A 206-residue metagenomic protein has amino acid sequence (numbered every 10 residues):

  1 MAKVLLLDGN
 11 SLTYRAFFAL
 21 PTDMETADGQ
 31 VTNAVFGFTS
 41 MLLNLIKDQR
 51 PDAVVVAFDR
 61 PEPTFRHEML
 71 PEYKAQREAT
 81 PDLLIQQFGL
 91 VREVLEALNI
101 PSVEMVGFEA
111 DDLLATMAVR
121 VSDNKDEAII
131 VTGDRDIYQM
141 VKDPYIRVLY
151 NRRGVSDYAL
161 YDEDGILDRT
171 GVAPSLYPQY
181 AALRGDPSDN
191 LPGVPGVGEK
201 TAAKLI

Functional and structural regions predicted by a protein language model:
M1-V55, D59, P63-E72: Non-catalytic, usually N-terminal nucleic-acid engagement modules in DNA/RNA processing proteins
A2, T22-E25, A75-I206: Extended two-metal-dependent nuclease catalytic cores across DNA- and RNA-processing enzymes
